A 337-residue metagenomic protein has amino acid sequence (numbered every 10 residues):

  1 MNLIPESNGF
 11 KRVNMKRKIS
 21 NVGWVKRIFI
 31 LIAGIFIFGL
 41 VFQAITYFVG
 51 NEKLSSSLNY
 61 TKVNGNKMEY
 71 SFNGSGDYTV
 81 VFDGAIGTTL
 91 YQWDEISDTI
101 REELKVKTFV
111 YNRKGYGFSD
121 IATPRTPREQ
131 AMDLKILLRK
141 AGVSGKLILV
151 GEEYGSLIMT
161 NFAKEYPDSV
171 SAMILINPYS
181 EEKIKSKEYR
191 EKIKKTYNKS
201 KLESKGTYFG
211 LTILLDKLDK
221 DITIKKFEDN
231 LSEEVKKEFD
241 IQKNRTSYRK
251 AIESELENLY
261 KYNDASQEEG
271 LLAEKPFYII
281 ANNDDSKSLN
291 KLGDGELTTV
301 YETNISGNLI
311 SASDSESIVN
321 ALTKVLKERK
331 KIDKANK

Functional and structural regions predicted by a protein language model:
M1-V25: N-terminal Lys/Arg-rich, disordered targeting/topogenic segments
I4-F10, E296-K337: Catalytic active-site module of serine/aspartate enzymes centered on a nucleophile-bearing elbow/loop
K26-I45: Hydrophobic membrane-insertion alpha-helices, especially the h-region of bacterial N-terminal signal peptides
V63-N73: A short loop-to-beta-strand scaffold at the N-terminal edge of the catalytic core in hydrolase folds
F72-F118: Conserved HGGG/HGGXW glycine-rich cap/lid loop of the alpha/beta-hydrolase fold
V110-V150: Active-site loop/oxyanion-hole signature of alpha/beta-hydrolase fold enzymes
G145-Y189: Conserved hydrolase catalytic core segment
L231-D294: Conserved serine/cysteine hydrolase catalytic core
